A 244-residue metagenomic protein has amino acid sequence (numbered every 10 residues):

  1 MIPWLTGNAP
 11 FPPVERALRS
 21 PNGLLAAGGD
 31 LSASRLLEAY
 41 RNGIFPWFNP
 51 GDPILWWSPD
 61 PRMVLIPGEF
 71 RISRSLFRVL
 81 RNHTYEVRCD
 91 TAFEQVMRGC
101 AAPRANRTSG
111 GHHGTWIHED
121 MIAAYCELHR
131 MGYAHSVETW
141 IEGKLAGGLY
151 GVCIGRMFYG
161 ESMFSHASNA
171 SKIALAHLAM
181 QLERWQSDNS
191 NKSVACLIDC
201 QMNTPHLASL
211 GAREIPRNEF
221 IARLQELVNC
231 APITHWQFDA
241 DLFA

Functional and structural regions predicted by a protein language model:
M1-A244: N-acyltransferase acceptor-side catalytic subdomain
